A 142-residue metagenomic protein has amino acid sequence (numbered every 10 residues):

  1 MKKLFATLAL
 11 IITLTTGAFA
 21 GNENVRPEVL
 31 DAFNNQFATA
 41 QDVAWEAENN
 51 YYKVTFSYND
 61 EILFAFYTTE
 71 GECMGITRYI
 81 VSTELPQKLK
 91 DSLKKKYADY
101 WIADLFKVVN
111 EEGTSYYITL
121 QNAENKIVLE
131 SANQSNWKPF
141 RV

Functional and structural regions predicted by a protein language model:
M1-N24, F33: Bacterial Sec-dependent N-terminal signal peptides
G21-V142: Interaction-mediating elements
